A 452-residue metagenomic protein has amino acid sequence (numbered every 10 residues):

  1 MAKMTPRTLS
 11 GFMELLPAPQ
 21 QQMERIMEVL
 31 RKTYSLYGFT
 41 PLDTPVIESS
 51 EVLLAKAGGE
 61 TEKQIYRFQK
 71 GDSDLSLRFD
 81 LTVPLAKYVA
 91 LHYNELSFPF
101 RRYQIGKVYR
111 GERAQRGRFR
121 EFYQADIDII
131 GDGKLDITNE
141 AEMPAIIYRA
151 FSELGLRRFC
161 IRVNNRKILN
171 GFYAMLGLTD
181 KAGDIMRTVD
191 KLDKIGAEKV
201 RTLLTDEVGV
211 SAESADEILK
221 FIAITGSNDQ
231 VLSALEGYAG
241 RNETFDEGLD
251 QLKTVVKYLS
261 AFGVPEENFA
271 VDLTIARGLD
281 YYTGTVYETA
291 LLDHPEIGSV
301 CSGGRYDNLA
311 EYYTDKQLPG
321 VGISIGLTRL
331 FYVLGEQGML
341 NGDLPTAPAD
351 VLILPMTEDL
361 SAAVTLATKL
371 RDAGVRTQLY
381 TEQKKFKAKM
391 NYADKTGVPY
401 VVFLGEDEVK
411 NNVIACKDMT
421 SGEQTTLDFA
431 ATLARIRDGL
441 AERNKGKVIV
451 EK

Functional and structural regions predicted by a protein language model:
M1-Q20, Q69, T179-A182: Auxiliary tRNA-acceptor-end handling modules of aminoacyl-tRNA synthetases
K3, R31-K32, L36, D43 (+2 more regions): Generic N-terminal leader/targeting and pre-domain segments
P19-Y37, E48-S49, D72, P84-N94 (+3 more regions): Positively charged, Gly/Ser-enriched RNA/tRNA-binding surfaces
L42, V46-S76: Polyanion/phosphate-binding surface patch
K63-D72, L178-V200, L291-D293: Acidic, His- and aromatic-enriched active-site or binding-groove loops in soluble protein domains that engage sugars
S152, I161, T179: Extended, highly charged clamp/arch subdomains and adjacent linkers that form or line substrate-binding channels
I161-F172: Glycine-rich, mobile lid/loop segments that gate access to catalytic sites or pores
